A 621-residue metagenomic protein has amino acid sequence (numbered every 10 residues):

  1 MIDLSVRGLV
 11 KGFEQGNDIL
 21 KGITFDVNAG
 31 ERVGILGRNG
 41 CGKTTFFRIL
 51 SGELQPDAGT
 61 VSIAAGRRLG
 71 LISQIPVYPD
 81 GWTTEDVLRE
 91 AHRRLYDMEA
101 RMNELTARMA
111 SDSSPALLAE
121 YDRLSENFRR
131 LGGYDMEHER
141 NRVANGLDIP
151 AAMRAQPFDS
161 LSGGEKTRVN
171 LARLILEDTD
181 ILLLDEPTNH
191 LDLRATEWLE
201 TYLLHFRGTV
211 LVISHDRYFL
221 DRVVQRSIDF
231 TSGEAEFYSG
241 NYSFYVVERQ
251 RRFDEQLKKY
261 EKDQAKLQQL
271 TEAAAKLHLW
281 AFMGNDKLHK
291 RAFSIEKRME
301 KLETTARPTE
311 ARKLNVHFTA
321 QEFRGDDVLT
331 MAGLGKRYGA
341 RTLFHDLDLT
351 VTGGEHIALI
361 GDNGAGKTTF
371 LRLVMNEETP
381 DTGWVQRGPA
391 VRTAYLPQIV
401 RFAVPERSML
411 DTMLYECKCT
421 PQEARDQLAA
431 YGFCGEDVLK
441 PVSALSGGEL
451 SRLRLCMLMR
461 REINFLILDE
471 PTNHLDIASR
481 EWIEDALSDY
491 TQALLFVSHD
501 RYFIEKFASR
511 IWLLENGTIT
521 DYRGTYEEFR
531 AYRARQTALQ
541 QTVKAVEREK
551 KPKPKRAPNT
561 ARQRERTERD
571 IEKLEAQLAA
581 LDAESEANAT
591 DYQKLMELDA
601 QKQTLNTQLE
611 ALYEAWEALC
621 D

Functional and structural regions predicted by a protein language model:
M1-E261, R312-L314, F318-D621: ABC ATP-binding cassette signature C-motif
R108, H278-L279: Short regulatory "switch" loops immediately downstream of catalytic or recognition motifs within protein catalytic
P150, L279-H289, K313: Short, flexible, glycine-rich and Lys/Arg-enriched loop motifs at helix boundaries that contact anionic partners
R249-L277, N285-L288, A292-E303: Intracellular alpha-helical coupling/juxtamembrane segments of multi-pass membrane proteins
M283-H289, F293, P552-N559: Arg/Lys-rich, often Gly-containing low-complexity segments of ribosomal proteins
T304-T309: Extended amphipathic alpha-helical segments
